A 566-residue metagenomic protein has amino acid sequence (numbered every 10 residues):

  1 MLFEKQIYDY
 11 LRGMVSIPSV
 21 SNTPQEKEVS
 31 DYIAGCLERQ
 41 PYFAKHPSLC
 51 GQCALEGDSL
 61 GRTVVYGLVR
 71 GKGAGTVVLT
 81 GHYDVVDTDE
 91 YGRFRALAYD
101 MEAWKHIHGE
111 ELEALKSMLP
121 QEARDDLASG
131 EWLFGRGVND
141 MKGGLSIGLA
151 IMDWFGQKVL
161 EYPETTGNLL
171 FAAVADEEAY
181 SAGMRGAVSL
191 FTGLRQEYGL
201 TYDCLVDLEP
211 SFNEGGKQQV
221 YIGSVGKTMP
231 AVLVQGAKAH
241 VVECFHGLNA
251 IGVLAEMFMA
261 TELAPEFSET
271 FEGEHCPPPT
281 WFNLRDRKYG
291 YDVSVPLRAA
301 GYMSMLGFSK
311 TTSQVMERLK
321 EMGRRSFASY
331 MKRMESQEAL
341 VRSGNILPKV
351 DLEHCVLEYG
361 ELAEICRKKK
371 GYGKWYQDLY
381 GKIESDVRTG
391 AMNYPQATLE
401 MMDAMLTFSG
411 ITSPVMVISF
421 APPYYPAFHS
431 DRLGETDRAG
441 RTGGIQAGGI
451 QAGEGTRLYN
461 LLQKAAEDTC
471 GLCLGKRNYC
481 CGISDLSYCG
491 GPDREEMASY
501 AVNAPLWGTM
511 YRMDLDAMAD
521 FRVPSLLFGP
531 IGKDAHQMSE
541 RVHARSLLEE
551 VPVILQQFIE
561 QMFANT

Functional and structural regions predicted by a protein language model:
L2-R136, K158-G167: Acidic/His- and Gly-rich active-site-bordering loop/insert found across diverse amide/peptide-bond hydrolases
P24, L133-S146, C244-I251, R545-E549: Short, conserved micro-motifs enriched in small and acidic residues
S30, H46, A339-T566: An extended, acidic, His-containing surface patch that forms the Zn2+-binding/catalytic region of metallohydrolases
V85, V232-A239, G307, L527-S539: A glycine-centered beta->alpha junction motif in the catalytic cores of kinase/phosphotransferase enzymes
A128-G223: Acidic/histidine-rich catalytic neighborhood of metal-dependent amide-processing enzymes
L149-Q157, E256-L263, Q556-E560: Short glycine/serine- and small hydrophobic-enriched flexible loop segments
Y162-E164, Y221-K227, Y291-L297, F408-I411 (+1 more regions): Short glycine/proline-enriched loop/turn "hinge" motifs that connect secondary-structure elements and lie
T192-L399: Midchain, well-structured core segments that form catalytic/ion-binding scaffolds
